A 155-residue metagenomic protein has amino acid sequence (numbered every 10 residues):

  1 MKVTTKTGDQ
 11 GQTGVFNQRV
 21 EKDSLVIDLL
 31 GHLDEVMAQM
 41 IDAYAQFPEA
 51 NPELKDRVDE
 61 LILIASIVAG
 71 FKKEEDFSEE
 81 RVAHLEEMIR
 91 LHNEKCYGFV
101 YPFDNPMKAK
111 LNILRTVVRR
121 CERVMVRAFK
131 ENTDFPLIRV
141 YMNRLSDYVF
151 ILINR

Functional and structural regions predicted by a protein language model:
M1-R155: Phosphate/pyrophosphate-binding loop motifs in nucleotide- or prenyl diphosphate-using proteins
